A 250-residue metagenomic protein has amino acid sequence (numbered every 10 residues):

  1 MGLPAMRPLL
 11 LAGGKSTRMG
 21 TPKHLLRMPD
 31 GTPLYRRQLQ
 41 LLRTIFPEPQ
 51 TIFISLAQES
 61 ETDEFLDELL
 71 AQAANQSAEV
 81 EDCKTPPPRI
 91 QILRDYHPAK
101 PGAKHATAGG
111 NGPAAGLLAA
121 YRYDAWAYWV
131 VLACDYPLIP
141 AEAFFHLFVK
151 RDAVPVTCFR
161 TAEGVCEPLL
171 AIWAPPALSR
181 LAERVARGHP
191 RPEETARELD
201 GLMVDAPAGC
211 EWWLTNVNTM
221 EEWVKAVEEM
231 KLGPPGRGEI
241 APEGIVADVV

Functional and structural regions predicted by a protein language model:
M1-A5, G236-V250: Eukaryotic N-terminal targeting leaders
G2-H189, R197-W213, M220-E221, V227-G233: Nucleotide and nucleotide-moiety/phosphate-recognizing core
